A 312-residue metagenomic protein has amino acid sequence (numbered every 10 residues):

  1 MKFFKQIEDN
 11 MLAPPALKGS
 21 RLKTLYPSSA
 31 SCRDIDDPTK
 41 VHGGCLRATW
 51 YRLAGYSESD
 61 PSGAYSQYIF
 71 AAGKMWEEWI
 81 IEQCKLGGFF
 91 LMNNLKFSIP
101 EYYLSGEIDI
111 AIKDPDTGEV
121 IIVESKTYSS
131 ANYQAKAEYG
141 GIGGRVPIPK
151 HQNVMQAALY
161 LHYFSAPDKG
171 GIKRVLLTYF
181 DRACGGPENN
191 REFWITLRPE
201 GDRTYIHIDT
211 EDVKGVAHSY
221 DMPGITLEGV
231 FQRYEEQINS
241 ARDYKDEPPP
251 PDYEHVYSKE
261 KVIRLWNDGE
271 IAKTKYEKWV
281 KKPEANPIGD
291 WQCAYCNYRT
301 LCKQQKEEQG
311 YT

Functional and structural regions predicted by a protein language model:
M1-I122, Y128-A137, G141, H151: Metal-dependent nuclease catalytic cores that hydrolyze phosphodiester bonds in DNA/RNA, characterized by
C45, Y160, C296: A residue-level signal for conserved active-site and pocket-lining positions in enzyme catalytic cores
A48, G87, K113, Y163-F164 (+2 more regions): Generic structural signal for bulky hydrophobic/aromatic residues embedded in well-ordered secondary structure
G73, E77, N153-A157, L227 (+1 more regions): A structural signal for well-ordered alpha-helical scaffolds and beta->alpha junctions
E78-L86, R145-R182: Metal-dependent nuclease catalytic cores in nucleic-acid-processing enzymes, especially RNase H-like/related
I108, I121, A158, W291-A294: Residue-level detector of short, conserved catalytic/binding motifs and their immediate flanks
V123-E124, T178: Catalytic Cys-His active-site segments of thiol-dependent hydrolases/isopeptidases
A135, P147, A166-T312: Metal-dependent nuclease catalytic regions and adjoining charged, substrate-binding loops involved in nucleic-acid end
